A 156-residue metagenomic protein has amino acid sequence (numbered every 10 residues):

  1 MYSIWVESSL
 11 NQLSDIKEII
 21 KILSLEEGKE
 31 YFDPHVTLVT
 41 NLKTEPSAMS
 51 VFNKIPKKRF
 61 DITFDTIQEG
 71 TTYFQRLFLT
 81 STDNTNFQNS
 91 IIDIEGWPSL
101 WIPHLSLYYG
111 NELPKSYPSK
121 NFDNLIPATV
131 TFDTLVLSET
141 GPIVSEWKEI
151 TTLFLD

Functional and structural regions predicted by a protein language model:
M1-D156: Histidine-dependent nucleotide/RNA phosphoesterase domain, centered on the 2H-phosphoesterase fold with its duplicated
